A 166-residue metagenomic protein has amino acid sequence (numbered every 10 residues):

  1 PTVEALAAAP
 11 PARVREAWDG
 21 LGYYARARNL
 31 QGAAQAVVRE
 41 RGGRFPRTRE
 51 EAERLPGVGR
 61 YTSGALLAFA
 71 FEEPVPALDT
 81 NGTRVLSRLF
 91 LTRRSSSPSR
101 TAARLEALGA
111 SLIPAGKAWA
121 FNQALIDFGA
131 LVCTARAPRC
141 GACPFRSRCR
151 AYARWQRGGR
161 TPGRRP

Functional and structural regions predicted by a protein language model:
P1-G158, P162: Catalytic cores of DNA base-excision repair glycosylases
R165-P166: C-terminal accessory region of SF2 helicases/translocases
